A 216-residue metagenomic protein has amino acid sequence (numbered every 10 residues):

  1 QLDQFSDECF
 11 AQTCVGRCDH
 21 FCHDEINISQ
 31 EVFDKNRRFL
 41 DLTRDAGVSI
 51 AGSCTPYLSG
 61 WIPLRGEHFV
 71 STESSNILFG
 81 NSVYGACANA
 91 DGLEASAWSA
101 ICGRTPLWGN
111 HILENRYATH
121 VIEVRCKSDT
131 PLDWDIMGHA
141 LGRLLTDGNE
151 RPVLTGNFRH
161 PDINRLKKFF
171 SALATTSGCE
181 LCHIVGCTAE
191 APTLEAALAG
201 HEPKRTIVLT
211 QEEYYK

Functional and structural regions predicted by a protein language model:
Q1-Y215: Non-transmembrane, aqueous-exposed alpha-helical and coiled segments at domain scale
